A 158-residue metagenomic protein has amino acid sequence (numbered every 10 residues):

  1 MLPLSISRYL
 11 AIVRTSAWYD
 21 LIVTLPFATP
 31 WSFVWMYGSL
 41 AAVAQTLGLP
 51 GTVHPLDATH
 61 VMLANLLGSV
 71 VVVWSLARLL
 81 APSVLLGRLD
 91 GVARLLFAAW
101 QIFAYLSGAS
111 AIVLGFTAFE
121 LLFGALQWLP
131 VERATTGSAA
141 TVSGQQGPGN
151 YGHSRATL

Functional and structural regions predicted by a protein language model:
M1, A140-L158: Short, intrinsically disordered terminal tails adjacent to the first/last structured region
M1-T29: Cytosolic juxtamembrane helix and N-cap/initiation of the first transmembrane helix
Y19-A64: Hydrophobic transmembrane helix segments
T24-F27, W31, A77-R78, Q101-Y105 (+1 more regions): Structural signal for membrane-spanning alpha-helices in multi-pass inner-membrane proteins, emphasizing helix cores
G48-L56, V73-L85, A139: Short juxtamembrane and helix-loop transition motifs at transmembrane-helix boundaries in membrane proteins
G68-V70, A77, L86-F103, L121-L126: Hydrophobic alpha-helical membrane segments
L80, V84-R88, A99-T117, V131-T135: Membrane-helix boundary connector in multi-pass membrane proteins
A118-V142, L158: Membrane-water interface at the C-terminal end of transmembrane alpha helices
